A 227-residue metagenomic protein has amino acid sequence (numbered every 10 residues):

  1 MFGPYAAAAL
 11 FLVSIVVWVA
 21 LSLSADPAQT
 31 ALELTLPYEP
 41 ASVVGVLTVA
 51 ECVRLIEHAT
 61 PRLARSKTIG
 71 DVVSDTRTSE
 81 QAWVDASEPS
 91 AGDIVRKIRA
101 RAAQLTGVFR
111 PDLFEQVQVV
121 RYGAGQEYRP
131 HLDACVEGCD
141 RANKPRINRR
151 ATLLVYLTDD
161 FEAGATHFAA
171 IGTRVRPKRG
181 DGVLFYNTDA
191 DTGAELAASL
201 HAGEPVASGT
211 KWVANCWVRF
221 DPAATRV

Functional and structural regions predicted by a protein language model:
M1-V227: Fe(II)/2-oxoglutarate oxygenase catalytic core
